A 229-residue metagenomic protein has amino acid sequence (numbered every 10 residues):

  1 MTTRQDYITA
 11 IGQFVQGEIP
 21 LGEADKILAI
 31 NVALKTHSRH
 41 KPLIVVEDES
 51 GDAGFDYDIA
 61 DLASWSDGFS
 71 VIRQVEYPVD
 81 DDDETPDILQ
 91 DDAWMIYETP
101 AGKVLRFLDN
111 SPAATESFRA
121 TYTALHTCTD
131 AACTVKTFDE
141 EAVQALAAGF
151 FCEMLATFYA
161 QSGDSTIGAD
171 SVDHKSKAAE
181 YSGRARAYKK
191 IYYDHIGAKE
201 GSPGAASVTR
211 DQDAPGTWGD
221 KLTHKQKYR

Functional and structural regions predicted by a protein language model:
M1-R229: Glycine-enriched, solvent-exposed interface loops adjoining structured elements
